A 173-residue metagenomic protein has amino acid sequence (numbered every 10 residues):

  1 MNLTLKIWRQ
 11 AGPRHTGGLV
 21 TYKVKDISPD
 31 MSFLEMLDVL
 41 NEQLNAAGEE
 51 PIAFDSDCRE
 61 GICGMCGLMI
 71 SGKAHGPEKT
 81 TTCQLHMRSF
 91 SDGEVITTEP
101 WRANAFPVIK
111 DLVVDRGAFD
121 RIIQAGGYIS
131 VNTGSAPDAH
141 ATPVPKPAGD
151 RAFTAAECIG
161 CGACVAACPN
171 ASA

Functional and structural regions predicted by a protein language model:
M1-A173: Signature of N-terminal electron-transfer/Fe-S-associated modules in redox systems
